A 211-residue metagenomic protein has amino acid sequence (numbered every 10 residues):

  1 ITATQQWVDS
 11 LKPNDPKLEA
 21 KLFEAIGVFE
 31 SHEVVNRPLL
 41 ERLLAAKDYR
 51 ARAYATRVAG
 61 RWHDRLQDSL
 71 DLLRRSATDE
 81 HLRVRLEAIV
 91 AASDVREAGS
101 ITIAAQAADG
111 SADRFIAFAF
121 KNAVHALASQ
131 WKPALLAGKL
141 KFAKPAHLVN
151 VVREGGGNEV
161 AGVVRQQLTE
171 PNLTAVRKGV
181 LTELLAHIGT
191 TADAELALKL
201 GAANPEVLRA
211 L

Functional and structural regions predicted by a protein language model:
I1-L211: Long, ordered, helix-rich scaffold segments
